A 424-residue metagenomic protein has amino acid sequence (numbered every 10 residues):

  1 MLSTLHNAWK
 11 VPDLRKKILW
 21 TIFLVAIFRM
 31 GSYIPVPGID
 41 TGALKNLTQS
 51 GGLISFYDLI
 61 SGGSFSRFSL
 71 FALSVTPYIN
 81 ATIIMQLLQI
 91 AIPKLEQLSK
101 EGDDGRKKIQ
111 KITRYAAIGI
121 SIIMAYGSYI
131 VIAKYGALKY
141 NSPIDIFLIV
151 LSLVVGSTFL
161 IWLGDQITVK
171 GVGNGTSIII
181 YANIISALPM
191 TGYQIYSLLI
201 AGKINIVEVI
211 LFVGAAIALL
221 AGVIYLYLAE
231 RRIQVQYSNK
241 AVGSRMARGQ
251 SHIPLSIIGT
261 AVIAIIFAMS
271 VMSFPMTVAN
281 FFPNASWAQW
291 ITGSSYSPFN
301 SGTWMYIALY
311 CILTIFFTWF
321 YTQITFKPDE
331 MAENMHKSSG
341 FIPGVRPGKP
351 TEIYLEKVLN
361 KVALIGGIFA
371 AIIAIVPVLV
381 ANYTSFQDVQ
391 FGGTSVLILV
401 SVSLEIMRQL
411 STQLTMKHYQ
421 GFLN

Functional and structural regions predicted by a protein language model:
M1-S99, D104-N424: N-terminal cationic and glycine-rich segments that engage phosphates or anionic surfaces
